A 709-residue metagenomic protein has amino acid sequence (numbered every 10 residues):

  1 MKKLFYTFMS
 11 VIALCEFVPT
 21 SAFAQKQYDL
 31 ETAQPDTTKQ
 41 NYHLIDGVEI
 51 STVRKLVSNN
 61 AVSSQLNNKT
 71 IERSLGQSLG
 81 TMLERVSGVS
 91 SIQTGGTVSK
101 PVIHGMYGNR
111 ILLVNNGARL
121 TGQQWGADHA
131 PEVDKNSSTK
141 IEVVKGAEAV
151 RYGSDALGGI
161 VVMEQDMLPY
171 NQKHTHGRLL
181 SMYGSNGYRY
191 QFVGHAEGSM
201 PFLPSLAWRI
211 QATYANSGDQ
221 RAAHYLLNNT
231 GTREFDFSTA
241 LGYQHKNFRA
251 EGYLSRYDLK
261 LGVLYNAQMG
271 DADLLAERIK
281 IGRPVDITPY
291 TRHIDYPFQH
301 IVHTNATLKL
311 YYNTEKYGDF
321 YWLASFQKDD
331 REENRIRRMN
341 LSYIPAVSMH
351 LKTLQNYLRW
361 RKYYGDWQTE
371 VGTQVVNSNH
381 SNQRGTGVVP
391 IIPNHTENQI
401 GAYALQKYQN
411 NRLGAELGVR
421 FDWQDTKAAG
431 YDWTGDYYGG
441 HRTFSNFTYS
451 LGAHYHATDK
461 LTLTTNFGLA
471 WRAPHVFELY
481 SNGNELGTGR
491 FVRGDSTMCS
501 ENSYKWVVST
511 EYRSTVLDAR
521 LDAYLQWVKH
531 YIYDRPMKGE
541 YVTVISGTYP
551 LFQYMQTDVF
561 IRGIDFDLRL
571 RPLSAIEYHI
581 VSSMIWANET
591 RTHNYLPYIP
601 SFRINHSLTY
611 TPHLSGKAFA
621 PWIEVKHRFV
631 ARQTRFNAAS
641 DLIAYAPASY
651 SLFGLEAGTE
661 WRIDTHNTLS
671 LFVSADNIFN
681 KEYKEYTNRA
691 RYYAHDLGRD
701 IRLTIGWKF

Functional and structural regions predicted by a protein language model:
K26-E72, G80: Short, acidic, small-residue-rich periplasmic hinge/interaction motif at the N-terminus of Gram-negative outer-membrane
R119-G146, Y170: Short acidic/polar hinge/loop motifs at secondary-structure boundaries that mediate gating or recognition
I160, Q165-M200, A212, L227: Short strand-turn segments of transmembrane beta-barrel domains in outer membranes, especially the first one or two
V162, S199-Y296: Periplasmic-side early beta-strands and strand-to-turn transitions of outer-membrane beta-barrels
Q244-D258, Y290-S450, H454-H456, L461 (+3 more regions): Face-selective signature of the C-terminal outer-membrane beta-barrel domain
I344-R359, G401, R493-C499, K505 (+2 more regions): Outer membrane beta-barrel strand-and-loop segments of large Gram-negative receptors, especially TonB-dependent
W471-R472, W527-K529, D534, F629-F636 (+1 more regions): C-terminal beta-signal and adjacent terminal beta-strands/loops of Gram-negative outer-membrane beta-barrel proteins
Y524-W527, I545-T634: Gram-negative outer-membrane beta-barrel transporters
